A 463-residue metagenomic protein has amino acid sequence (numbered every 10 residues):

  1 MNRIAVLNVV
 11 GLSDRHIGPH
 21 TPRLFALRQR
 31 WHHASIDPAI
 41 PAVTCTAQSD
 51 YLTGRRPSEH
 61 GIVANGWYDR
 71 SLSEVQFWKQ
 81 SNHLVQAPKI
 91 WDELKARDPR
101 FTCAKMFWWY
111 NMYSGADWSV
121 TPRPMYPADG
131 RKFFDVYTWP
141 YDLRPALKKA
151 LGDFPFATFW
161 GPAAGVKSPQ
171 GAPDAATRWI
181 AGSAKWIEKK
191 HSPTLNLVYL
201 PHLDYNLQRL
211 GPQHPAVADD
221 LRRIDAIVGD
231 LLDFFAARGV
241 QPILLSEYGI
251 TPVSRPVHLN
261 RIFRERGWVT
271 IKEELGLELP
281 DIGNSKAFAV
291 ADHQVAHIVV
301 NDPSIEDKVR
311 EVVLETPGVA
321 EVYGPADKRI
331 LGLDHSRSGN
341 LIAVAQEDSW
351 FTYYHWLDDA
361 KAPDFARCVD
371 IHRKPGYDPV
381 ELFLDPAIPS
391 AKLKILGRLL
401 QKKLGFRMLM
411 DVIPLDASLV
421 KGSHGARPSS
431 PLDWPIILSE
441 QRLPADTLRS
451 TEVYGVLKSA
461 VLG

Functional and structural regions predicted by a protein language model:
N2-D14, L27, Y51, L94 (+8 more regions): Beta-strand elements within well-structured catalytic alpha/beta cores of enzymes that handle phosphate/sulfate esters
A5-V9, Q29-S35, V43-S49, G66-K79 (+2 more regions): Glycine-/proline-rich flexible loop or hinge segments
G11-D14, P41-A42, P57-S58, W108-Y113 (+4 more regions): Short, solvent-exposed loop/turn segments at secondary-structure junctions
R15-E59, T102-A104: Short, structured active-site-proximal loop/turn typified by the sulfatase FGly-forming signature C/S-X-P-X-R
P19, A42-V43, N65-P88, D92 (+2 more regions): Secreted, luminal/periplasmic, and some membrane-associated catalytic domains that remodel anionic oxygen-ester
R55-G211, R223, S285-V290, Q294-N301 (+7 more regions): His/Asp/Glu-rich, glycine-adjacent segments that coordinate divalent cations and/or stabilize oxyanion chemistry on
Q213-L221: Glycine-rich tight-turn/loop motif centered on a GG-T
L419-I437: Short glycine/proline-rich, acidic loop/turn segments that cap or connect secondary-structure elements
